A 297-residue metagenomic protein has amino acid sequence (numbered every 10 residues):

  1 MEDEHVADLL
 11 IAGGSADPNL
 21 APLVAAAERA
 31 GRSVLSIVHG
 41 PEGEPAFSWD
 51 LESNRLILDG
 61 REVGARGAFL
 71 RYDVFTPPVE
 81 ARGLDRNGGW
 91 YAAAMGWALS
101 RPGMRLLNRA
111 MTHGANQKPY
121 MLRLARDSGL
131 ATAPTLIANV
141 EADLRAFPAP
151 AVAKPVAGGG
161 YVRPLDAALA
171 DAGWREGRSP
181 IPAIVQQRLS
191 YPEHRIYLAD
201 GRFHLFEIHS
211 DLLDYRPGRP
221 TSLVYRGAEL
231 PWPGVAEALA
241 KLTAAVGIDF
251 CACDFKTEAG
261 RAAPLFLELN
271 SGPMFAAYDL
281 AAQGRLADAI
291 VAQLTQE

Functional and structural regions predicted by a protein language model:
H5-L10: Extreme N-terminal starter segment of soluble prokaryotic enzymes
G14-A26, L35-A131: Conserved N-proximal alpha/beta basic substrate-recognition cap immediately N-terminal to, or forming the N-lobe
A27, A149-A238, L242: Phosphate-binding site of ATP-dependent enzymes
G31, D50-S53, L198-R202, A259-A262: Short acidic-glycine loop/turn motifs at beta-strand connectors
G114-N116, Y120-P164: Loop-centered beta-sheet repeat module
A133-P134, V152, A183-V185, F250-C253: A short linear hydrophobic-aromatic micro-motif
Y215-F266, Y278, A287-E297: A long amphipathic alpha-helix within ATP-dependent nucleotide-binding catalytic cores
N270-A282: Glycine-rich phosphate/pyrophosphate-binding beta-alpha loops
